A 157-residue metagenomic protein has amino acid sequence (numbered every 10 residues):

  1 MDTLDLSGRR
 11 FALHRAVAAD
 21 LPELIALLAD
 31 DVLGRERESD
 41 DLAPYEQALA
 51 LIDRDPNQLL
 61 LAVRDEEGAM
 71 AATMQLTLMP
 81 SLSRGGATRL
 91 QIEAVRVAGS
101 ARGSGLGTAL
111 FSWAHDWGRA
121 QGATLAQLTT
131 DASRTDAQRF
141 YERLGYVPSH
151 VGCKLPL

Functional and structural regions predicted by a protein language model:
M1-A19: Conserved N-terminal entry element of GNAT/NAT acetyltransferase domains
A26-A48: Conserved GNAT-fold acetyl-CoA-binding loop/helix
A50-A62, Q91: A short helix-loop-beta-strand connector motif used in the catalytic cores of GNAT acetyltransferases and, in some
A62, A69-L78, Q91, R96: Conserved beta-strand in the GNAT
S81-I92, R102, P148-S149: A conserved beta-turn-beta hairpin within the catalytic core of GNAT-like acetyltransferases that forms part
A94-V97, G103-D116, R143: Conserved acetyl-CoA-binding loop-helix of GNAT-fold acetyltransferases
F111, G118-T130: Conserved GNAT acetyl-CoA-binding A-motif
Q127-A137, K154-P156: Conserved beta-strand-loop-alpha-helix junction that forms the acyl-donor binding cleft
